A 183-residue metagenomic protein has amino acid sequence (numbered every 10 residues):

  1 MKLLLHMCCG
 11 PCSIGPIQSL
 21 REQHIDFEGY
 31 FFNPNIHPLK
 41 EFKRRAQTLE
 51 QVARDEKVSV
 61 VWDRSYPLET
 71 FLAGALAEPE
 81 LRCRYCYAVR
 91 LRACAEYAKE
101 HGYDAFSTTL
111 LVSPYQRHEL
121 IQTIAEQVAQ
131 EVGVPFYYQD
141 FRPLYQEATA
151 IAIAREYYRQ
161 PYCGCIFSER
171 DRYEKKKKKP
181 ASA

Functional and structural regions predicted by a protein language model:
M1-A183: Nucleotide-activated chemistry modules centered on ATP-dependent adenylation/adenylyltransferase
